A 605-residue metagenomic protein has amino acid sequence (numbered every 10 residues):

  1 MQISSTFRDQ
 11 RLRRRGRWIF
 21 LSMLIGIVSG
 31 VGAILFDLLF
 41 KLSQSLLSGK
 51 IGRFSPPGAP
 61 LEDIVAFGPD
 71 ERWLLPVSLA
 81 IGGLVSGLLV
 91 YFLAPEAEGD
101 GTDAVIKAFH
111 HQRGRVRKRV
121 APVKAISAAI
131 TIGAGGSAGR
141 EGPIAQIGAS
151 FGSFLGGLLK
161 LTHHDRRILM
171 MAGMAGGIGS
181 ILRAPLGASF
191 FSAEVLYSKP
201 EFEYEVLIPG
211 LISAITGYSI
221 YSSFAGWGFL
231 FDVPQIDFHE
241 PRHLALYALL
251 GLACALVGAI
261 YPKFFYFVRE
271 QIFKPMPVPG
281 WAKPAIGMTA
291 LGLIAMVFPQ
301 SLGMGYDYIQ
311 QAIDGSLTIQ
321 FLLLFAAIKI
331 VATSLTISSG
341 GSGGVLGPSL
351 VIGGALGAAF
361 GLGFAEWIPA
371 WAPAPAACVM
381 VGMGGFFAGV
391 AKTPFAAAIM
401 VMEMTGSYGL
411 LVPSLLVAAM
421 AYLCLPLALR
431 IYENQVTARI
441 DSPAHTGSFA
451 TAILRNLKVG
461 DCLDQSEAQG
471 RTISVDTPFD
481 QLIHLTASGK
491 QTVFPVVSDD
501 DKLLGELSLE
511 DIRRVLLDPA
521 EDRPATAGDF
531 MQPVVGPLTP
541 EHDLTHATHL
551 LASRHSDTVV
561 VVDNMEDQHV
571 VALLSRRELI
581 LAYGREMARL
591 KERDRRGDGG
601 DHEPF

Functional and structural regions predicted by a protein language model:
M1-N456, G460, Q465-S466, S474-F479 (+3 more regions): Alpha-helical transmembrane segments and immediately membrane-proximal extracytoplasmic
S213, V417, L509, Q532 (+1 more regions): ATP/adenylate-binding site constellation spanning eukaryotic-like Ser/Thr protein kinases, ABC-transporter
G343, K392, M420, F494 (+7 more regions): Hydrophobic, well-ordered secondary-structure elements that form the walls of internal hydrophobic environments
A444, R455-G470, T477-D480, D511 (+2 more regions): Bateman (tandem CBS) regulatory domains
T451-L454, L485-A487, G528, L550-A552 (+1 more regions): Replace "in large, NTP-powered and nucleic-acid-processing enzymes" with "in large, NTP-powered factors and other
R471-K490, V497, L516-P519, R523 (+3 more regions): The conserved cystathionine-beta-synthase
D499-K502, M565-H569: Flexible loop/coil segments at beta-strand boundaries within sensory signal-transduction domains
L503-D518, V570-M587: Short beta->alpha transition motifs characteristic of CBS
